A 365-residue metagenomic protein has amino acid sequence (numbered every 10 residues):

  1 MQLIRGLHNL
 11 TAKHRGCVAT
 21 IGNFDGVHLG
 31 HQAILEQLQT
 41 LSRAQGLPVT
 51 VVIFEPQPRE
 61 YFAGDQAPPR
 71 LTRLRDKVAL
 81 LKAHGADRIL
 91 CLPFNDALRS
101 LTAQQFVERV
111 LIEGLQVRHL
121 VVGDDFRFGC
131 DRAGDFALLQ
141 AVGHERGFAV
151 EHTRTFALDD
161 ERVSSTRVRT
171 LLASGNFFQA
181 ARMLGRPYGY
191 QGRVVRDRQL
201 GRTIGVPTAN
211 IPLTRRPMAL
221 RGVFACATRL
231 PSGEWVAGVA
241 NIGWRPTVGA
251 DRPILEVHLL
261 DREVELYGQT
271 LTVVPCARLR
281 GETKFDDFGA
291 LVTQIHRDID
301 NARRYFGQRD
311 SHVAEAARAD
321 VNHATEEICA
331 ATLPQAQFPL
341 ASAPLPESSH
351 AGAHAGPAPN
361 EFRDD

Functional and structural regions predicted by a protein language model:
Q2-H8: Short acidic-hydrophobic, aromatic-tinged amphipathic segments that line or gate anion-handling sites
R5, V51, C91, H152-T153: A structural preference for short, hydrophobic beta-strand core positions in alpha/beta folds
T11-R73: N-terminal catalytic cores of NTP/NDP-binding nucleotidyl/phosphoryl-transfer enzymes
H28, L81, L120, A180 (+2 more regions): Residue-level signal for inorganic ion chemistry
E60-R146: N-terminal Rossmann-like or analogous alpha/beta NTP/dinucleotide-binding catalytic cores that position adenine
A141-W244: Glycine-rich, Lys/Arg-enriched anion-binding loops that position phosphate/diphosphate groups for phosphoryl
D197-A341, L345-E347, G352, P359-D365: Phosphate/ribose-recognition catalytic cores of enzymes acting on nucleotide-derived substrates
